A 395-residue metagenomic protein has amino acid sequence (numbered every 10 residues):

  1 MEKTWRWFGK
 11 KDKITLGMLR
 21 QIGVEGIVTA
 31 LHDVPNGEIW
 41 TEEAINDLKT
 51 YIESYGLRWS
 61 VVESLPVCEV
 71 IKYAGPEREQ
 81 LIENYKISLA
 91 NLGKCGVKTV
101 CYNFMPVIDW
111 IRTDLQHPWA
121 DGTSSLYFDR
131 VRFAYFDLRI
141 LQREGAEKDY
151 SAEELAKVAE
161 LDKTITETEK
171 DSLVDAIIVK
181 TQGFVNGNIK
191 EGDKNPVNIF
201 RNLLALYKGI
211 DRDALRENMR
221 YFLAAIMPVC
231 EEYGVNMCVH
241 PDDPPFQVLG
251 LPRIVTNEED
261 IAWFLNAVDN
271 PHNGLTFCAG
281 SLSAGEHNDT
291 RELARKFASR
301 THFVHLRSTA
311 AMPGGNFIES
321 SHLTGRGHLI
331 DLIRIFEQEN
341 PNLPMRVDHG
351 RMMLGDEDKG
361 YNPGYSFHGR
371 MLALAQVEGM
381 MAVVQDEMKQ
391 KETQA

Functional and structural regions predicted by a protein language model:
M1-T4, G9, G17-R20, E53 (+9 more regions): Histidine-acidic metal/acid-base catalytic patches
D12-N36: N-terminal ordered "arm"
Q21-I22, L57-K72: A short glycine/small-residue-enriched secondary-structure motif
A30-N46, L249: Glycine-rich, proline-tolerant flexible connector loops at the mouths of alpha/beta enzymes
D33, P66, P106-V107, P244: Conserved beta-strand edge residues that scaffold enzyme active sites
T41-S64, L81, L89: An N-terminal, globular interaction/scaffold subdomain
K49-S60, V97-N195: Glycine-rich, aromatic-flanked loop segments that form ligand/cofactor-binding clefts across common enzyme folds
